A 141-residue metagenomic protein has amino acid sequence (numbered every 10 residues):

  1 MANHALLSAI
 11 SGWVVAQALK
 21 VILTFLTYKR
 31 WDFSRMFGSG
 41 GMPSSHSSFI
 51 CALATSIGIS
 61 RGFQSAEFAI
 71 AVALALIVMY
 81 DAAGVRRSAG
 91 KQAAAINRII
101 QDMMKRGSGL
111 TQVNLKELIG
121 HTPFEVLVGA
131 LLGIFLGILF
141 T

Functional and structural regions predicted by a protein language model:
M1-A2, T27-Y28, G62-F63, G107: Helix-boundary and loop/linker segments of multi-pass membrane transporters
A2-S39: N-terminal lobe of the biotin/lipoate ligase/transferase fold
V14, A18, F33-T141: Membrane-embedded catalytic cores of phosphoryl/pyrophosphoryl-handling enzymes
